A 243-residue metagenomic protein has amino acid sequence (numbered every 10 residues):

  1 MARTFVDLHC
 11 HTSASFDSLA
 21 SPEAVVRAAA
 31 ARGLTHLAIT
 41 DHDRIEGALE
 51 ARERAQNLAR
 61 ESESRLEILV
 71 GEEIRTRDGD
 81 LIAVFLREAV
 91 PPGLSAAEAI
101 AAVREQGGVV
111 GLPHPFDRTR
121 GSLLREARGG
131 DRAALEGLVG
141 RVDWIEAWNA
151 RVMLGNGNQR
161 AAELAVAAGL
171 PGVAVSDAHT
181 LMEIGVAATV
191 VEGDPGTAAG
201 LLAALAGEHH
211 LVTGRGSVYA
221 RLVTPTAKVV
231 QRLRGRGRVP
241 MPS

Functional and structural regions predicted by a protein language model:
M1-A28, E46-E53, L69, I74-V90 (+2 more regions): Charged catalytic cores and adjacent phosphate/nucleic-acid-binding surfaces used for phosphate/nucleic-acid chemistry
V25-E46, G108-G111: Divalent metal-dependent hydrolysis catalytic cores, especially in the metallo-beta-lactamase
R32, S64, G140: Structured loop/turn residues at beta-strand edges in well-structured enzyme cores
T40, H114, S176: Short beta-strand/turn micro-motifs composed of small residues that flank or help shape donor/cofactor-binding pockets
H42, P115, A150: Flexible loop residues that form catalytic and substrate-binding hotspots at small-molecule/glycan-binding clefts
A55-L66: Short helix-capping segments at alpha-helix termini
P91-S95: Glycine-rich anion/phosphate-binding loops
G111-S122: Aromatic-lined carbohydrate-recognition surfaces of secreted/lumenal glycan-active proteins
